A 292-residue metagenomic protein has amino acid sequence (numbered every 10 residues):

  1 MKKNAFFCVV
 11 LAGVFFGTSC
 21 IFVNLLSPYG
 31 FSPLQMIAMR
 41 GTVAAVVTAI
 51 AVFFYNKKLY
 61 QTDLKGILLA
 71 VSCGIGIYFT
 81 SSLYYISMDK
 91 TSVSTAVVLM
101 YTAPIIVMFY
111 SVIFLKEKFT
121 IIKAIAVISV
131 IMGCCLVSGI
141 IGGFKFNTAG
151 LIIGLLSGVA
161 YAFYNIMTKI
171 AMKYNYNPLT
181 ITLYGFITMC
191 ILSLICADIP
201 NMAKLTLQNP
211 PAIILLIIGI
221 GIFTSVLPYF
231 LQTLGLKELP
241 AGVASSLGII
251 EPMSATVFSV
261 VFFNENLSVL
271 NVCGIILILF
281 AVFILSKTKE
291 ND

Functional and structural regions predicted by a protein language model:
M1-M39, I75, L83, F144-I170 (+1 more regions): Glycine-/small-residue-enriched transmembrane alpha-helix faces in small-molecule transporters and effluxers
K3-C8, Q35-F53, A126-S129, A149-I153 (+1 more regions): Hydrophobic alpha-helical transmembrane segments of multi-pass integral membrane proteins, especially transporters
N4-A12, L59-L83, A149-S157, T206-L227 (+1 more regions): Loop-to-transmembrane-helix transition segments
F15-F31, V43, S82-T91, L99 (+2 more regions): Juxtamembrane C-cap of transmembrane helices in multi-pass membrane transport proteins
T18, A49-S94, M100, L136 (+1 more regions): Specific transmembrane alpha-helical segments of multi-pass solute transporters/efflux pumps, especially DMT/EamA
Q35-V46, Y84-K118, A124, S157 (+1 more regions): Specific alpha-helical transmembrane segments that line the substrate/conduction pathway and gating interfaces
M39, A96-T102, T168-C190, S225-V261: Helix-helix packing/entry segments at the starts of transmembrane helices
T48, V52, Y110, F119-G139 (+2 more regions): Hydrophobic transmembrane alpha-helices of multi-pass small-molecule transport proteins
